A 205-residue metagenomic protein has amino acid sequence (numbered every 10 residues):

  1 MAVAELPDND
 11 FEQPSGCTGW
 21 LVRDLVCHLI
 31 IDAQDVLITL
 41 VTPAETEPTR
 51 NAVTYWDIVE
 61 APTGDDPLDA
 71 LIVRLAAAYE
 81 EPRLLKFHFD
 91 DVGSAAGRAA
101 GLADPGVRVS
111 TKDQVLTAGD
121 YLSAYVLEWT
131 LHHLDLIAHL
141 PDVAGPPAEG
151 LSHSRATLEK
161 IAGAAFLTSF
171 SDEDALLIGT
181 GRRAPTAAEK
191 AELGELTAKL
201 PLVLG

Functional and structural regions predicted by a protein language model:
M1-V107: Active-site-adjacent scaffolding segments
V41-V53, A78-E80, F87, D91 (+1 more regions): Structured surface interface patches that mediate subunit assembly and partner/cofactor docking
